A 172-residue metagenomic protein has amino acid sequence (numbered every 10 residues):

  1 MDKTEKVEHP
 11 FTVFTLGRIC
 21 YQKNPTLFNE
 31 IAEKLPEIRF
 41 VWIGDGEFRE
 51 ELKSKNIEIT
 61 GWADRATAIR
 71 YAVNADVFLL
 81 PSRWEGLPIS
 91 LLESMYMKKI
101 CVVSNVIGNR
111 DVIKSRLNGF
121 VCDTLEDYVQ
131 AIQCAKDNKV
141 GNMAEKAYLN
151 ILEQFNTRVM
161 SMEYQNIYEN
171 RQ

Functional and structural regions predicted by a protein language model:
K6-K23, N29-E33, F40-V41: Conserved donor-binding/catalytic core segment of Leloir-type glycosyltransferases
E50-A66: Nucleotide-activated donor-binding/catalytic signature segment of Leloir-type glycosyltransferases, i.e., the conserved
E51, L92, V106-R116, F120-V121: Short acidic/histidine- and often glycine-rich active-site loop of Leloir-type glycosyltransferases that engages
W62, R70-A75: Short alpha-helical donor nucleotide-sugar binding micro-motif in glycosyltransferases
R83: Aromatic "clamp/platform" in nucleotide-sugar-dependent glycosyltransferases that forms part of the donor/acceptor
I100-V103: Short hydrophobic beta-strand element within catalytic cores of glycosyltransferases and related nucleotide-activated
S115-E126, C134-K139: Conserved acidic donor-binding segment of nucleotide-sugar-dependent glycosyltransferases
G141-E169: A charged, aromatic-enriched C-terminal amphipathic alpha-helix characteristic of glycosyltransferases across folds
